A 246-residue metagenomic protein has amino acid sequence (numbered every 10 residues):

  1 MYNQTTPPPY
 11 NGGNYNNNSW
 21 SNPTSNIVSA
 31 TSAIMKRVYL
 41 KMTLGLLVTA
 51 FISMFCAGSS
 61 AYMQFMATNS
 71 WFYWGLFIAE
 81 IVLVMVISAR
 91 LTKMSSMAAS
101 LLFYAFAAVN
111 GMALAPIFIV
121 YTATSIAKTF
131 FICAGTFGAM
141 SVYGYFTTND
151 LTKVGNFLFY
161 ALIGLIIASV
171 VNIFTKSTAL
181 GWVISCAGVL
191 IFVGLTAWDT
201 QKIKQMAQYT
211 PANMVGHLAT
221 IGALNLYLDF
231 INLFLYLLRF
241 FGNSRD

Functional and structural regions predicted by a protein language model:
M1-D246: A hydrophobic alpha-helical transmembrane-helix feature that marks the membrane cores and membrane-interface segments
